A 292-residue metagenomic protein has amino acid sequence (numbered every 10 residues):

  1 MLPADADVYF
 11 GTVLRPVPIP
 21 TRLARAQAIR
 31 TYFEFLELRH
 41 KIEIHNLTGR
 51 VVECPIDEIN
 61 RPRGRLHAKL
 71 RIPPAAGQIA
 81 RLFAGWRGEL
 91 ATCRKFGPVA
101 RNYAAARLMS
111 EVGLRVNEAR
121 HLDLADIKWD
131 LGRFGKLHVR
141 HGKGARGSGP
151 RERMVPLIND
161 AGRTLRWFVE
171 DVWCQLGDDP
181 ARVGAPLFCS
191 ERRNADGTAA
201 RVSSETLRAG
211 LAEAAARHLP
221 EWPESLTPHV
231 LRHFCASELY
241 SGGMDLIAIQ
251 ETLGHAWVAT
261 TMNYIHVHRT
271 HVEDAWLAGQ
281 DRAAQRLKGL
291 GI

Functional and structural regions predicted by a protein language model:
M1-I292: Conserved catalytic core of the tyrosine transesterase superfamily
